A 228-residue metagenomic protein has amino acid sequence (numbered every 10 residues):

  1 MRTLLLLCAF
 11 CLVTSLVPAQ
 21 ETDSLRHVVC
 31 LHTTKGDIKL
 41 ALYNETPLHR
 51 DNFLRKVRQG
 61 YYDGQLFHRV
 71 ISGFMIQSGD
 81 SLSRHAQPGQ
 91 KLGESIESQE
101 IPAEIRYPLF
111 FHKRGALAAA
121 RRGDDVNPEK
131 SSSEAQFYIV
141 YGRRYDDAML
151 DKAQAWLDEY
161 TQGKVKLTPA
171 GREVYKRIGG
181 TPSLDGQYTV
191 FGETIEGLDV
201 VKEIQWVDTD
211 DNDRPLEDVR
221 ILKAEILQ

Functional and structural regions predicted by a protein language model:
T3-V13: Sec-dependent N-terminal signal peptides
V17-Q228: Cyclophilin-like peptidyl-prolyl cis-trans isomerases
